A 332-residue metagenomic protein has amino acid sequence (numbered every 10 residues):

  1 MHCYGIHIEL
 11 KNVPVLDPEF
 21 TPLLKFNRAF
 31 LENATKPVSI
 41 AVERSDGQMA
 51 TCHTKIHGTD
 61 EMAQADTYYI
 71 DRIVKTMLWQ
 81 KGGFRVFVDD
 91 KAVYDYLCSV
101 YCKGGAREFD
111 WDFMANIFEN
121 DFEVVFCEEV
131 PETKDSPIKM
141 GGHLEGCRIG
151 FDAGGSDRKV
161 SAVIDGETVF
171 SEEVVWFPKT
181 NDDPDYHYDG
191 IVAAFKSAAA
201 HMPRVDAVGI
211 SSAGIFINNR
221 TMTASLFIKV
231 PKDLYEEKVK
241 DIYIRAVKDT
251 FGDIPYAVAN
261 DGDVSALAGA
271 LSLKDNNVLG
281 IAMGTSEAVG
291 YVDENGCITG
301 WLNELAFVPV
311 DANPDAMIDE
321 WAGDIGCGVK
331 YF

Functional and structural regions predicted by a protein language model:
H2-S45, T76, S272-L279, D293-F332: Active-site core segments that coordinate phosphate-bearing ligands/cofactors across diverse enzyme families
I6-N12, P22-T35, Q48, K55-A63 (+2 more regions): N-terminal, positively charged, Ser/Thr/Ala/Gly-biased leader segments that form transit/presequence-like amphipathic
R28, K36-E61, A153-A193, S197 (+2 more regions): Short glycine-rich, Thr/Ser-proximal phosphate-binding strand/loop in the N-terminal lobe of ATP-dependent enzymes
A41-S45, V86-A92: Structural motif
T59-D71, K75-G83, A92, Y96-E128 (+6 more regions): Glycine-rich phosphate-binding loop and adjoining helix at the ATP-binding site of ATP-dependent phosphoryl-transfer
V86, V160, I210: Residue-level signal for inorganic ion chemistry
D135-V169, V278-N295: Gly/Thr-rich phosphate-binding beta-strand-loop-beta motif of the actin/hexokinase/Hsp70
A213-F216, G284-S286: Short glycine-rich anion-binding loops that position phosphate/pyrophosphate groups of nucleotides and phosphorylated
